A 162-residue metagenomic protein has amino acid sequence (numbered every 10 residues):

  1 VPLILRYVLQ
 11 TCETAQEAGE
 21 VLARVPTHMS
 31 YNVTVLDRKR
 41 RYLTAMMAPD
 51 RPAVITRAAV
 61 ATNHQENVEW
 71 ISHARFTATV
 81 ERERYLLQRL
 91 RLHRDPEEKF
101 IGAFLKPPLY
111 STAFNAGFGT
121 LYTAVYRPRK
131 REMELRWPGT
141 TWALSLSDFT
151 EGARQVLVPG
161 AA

Functional and structural regions predicted by a protein language model:
V1-A162: C-terminal, well-structured catalytic/ligand-binding subdomain of enzymes
